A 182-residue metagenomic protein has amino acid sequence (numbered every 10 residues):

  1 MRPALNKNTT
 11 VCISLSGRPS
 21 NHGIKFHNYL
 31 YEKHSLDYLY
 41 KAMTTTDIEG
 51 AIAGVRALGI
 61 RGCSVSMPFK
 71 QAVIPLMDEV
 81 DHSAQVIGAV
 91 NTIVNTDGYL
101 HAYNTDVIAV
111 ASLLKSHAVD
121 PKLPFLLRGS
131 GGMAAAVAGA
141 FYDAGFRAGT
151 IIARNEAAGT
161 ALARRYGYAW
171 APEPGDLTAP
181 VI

Functional and structural regions predicted by a protein language model:
R2-H117: Phosphate/diphosphate ligand-binding glycine-rich loop within oxidoreductases
V11, L39, P124, R147-T150: Residues at the starts of beta-strands that form the adenosine-phosphate
H27, V73, V137, F141 (+1 more regions): Hydrophobic packing residues within well-ordered alpha-helices of enzyme cores
K41-M43, T150, A169-A171: General small-molecule cofactor/ligand-binding pocket signal
I48, Y166-P180: Short acidic low-complexity segments
R61, A179-I182: Conserved acidic residues
A102-V107, L114, A118-F146, A153: Glycine-rich adenosine-cofactor-binding loop
F146-Y166: NAD(P)-binding Rossmann-fold cofactor-contacting core
